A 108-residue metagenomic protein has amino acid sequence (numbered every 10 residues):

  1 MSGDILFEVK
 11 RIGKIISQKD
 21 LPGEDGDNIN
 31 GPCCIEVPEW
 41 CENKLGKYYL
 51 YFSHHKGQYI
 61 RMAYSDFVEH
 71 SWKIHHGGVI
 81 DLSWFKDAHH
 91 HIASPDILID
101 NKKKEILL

Functional and structural regions predicted by a protein language model:
M1-S94, L98-L108: Beta-rich carbohydrate-recognition and catalytic domains
